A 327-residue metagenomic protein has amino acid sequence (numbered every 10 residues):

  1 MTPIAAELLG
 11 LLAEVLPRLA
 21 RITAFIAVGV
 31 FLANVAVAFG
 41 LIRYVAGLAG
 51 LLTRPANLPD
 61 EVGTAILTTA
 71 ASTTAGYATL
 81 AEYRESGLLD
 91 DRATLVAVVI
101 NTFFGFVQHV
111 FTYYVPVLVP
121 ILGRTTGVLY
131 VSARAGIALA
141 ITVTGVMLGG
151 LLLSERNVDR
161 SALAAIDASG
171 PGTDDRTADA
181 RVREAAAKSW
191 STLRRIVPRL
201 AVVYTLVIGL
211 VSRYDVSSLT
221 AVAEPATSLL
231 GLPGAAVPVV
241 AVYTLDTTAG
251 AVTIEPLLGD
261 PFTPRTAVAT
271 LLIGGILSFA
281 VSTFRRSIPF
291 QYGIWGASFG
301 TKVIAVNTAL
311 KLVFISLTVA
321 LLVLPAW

Functional and structural regions predicted by a protein language model:
M1-A49, R54-P55: N-terminal signal-anchor module of multipass membrane proteins
M1-A6, G10, L152-S191: Intrinsically disordered, low-complexity non-transmembrane regions of multi-pass membrane transporters
T2-A6, L12-L16, Y113-S132, V202 (+2 more regions): Transmembrane alpha-helical segments and their short flanking loops that form helix-hairpins/helix-helix interfaces
L16-I22, D90-A93, K188-R199: Alpha-helical transmembrane segments and their helix-start/interface "positive-inside/aromatic belt" motifs in integral
I22, I26, V30, N34-I42 (+10 more regions): Transmembrane alpha-helical segments of multi-pass membrane transport proteins and ion-pumping complexes
I26-V30, G47, T126-P171, I276-F284 (+1 more regions): Juxtamembrane and boundary regions of transmembrane helices in multi-pass small-molecule transporters and channels
V37-A49, T53, A186-P264: Transmembrane helical segments that form the transport core of multi-pass membrane transport proteins
D60-V62, L67-V98, Y114-L129, T220-A297: Membrane-interfacial helix-loop connectors
